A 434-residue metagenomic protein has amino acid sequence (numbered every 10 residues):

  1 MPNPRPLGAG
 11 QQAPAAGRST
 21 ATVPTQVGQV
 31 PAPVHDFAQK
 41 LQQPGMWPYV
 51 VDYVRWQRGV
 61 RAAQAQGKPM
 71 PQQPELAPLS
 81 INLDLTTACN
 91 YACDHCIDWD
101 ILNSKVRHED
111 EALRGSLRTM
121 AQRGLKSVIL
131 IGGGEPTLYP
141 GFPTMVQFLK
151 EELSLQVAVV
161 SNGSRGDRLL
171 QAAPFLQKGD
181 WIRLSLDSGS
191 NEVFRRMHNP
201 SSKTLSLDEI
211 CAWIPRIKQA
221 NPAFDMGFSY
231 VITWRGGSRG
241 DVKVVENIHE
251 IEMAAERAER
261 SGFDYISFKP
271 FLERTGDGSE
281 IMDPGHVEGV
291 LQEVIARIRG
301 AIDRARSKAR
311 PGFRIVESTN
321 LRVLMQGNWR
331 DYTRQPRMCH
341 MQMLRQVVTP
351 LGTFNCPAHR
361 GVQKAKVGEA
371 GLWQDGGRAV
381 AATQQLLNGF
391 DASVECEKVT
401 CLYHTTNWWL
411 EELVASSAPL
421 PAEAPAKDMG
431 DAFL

Functional and structural regions predicted by a protein language model:
M1-Q39, H108, F175-F354, A358-A370 (+1 more regions): Radical SAM enzyme [4Fe-4S]-AdoMet core and its adjacent flexible, acidic and glycine-rich loops/tails across
P2-R5, G17-R18, P24-A173, K178-D180 (+3 more regions): Conserved alpha-helical substructure of the radical SAM core
W56-P78, T319-R322, Q363-Q385: Short, charged low-complexity linear segments at domain edges
K68-Q72, R330-Q335, L386-F390: Short, P/G- and charge-enriched loop/turn segments at secondary-structure junctions
N82, T86-C89, Y332, G389 (+1 more regions): Residue-level signal for mature regions of secreted extracellular proteins and peptides
C89, C93-C96, C339, C356 (+2 more regions): Short cysteine clusters
N355-C356, A382-A392: C-terminal structured domain segments
N388-A415: Cysteine-cluster motifs in flexible loop/terminal segments that predominantly coordinate metals
